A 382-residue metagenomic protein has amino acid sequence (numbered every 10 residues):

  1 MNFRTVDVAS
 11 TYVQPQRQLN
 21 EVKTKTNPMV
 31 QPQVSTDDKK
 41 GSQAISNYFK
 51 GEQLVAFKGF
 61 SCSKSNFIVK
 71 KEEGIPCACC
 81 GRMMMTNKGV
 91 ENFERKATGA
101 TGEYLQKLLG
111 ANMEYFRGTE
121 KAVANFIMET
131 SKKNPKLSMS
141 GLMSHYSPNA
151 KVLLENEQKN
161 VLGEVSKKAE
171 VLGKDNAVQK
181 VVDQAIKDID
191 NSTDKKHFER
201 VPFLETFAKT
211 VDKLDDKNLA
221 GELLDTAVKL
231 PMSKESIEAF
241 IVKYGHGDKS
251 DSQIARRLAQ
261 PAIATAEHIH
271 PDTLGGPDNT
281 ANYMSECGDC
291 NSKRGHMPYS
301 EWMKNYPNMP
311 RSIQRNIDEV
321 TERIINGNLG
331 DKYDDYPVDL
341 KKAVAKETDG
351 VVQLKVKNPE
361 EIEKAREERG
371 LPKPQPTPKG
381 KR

Functional and structural regions predicted by a protein language model:
M1-K39, L371-R382: Non-Sec secretion/translocation targeting segments of pathogen effectors
D38-S63, S250-D272: Short, charged low-complexity linear segments at domain edges
G59-E73, G275-A281: Short, flexible, mixed-charge glycine/proline-rich loop motifs that serve as phosphate/nucleic-acid-contacting
C62, C77-C80, C287: Short cysteine-rich clusters marking metal-coordination/redox-active sites
C80-M83, D289-K293: Cys/His-rich metal-chelating microdomains
M85-G118, N125, E129, A227-Y283 (+1 more regions): Histidine-centered nuclease catalytic patch
A100-D248: Long intrinsically disordered, low-complexity regions that are acidic and Ser/Thr-rich
K249-S250, R256-A259, I263-A264, D272-L274 (+2 more regions): A detector for short metal-coordination/catalytic motifs
